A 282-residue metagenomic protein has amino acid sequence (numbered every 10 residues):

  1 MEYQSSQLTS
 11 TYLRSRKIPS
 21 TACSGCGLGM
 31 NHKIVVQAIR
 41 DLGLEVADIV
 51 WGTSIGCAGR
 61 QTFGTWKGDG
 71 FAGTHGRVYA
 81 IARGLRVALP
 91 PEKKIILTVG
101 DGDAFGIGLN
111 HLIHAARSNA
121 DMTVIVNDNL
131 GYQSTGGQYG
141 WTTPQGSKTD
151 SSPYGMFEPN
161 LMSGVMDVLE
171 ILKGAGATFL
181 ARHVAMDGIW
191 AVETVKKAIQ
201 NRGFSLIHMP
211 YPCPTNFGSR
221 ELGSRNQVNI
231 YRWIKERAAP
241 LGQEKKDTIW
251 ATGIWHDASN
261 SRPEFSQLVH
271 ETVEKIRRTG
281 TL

Functional and structural regions predicted by a protein language model:
M1-K94: Thiamine diphosphate
M1-S6, M209-L282: Flexible, low-complexity linker and terminal segments
S10, G140-K197: Conserved thiamine diphosphate
A22-S24, L97-V99, F179-V184, L206: Short catalytic-loop micro-motif centered on adjacent basic/acidic residues
I55-C57, N129-G131, D187, P210-N216 (+1 more regions): Glycine-rich beta-alpha junction loops
I55-Q133, V192-E193: Thiamine diphosphate
G68-G70, A115, G140-P144, A198 (+1 more regions): Short, hinge-like loop/turn segments at secondary-structure boundaries
